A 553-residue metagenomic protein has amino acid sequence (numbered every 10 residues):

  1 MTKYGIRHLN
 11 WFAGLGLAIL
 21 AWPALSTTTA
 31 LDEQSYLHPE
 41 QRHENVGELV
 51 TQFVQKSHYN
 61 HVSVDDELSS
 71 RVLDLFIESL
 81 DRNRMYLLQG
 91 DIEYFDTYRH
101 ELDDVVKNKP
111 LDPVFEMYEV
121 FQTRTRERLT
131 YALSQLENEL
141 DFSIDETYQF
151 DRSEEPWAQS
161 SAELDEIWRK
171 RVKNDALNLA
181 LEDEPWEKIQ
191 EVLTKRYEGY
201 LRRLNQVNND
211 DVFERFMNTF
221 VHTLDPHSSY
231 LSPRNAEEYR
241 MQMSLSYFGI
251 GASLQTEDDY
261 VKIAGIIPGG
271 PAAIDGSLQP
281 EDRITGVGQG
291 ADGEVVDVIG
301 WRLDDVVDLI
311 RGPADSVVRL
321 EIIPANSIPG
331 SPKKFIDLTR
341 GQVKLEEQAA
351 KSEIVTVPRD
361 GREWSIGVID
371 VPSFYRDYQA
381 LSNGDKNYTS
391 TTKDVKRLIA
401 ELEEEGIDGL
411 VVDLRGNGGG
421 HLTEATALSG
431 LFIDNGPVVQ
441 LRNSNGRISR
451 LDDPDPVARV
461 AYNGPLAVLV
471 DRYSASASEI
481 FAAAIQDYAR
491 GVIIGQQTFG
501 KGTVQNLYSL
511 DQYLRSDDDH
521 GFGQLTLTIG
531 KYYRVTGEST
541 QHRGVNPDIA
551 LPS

Functional and structural regions predicted by a protein language model:
T2-A13: Bacterial N-terminal signal peptides that target proteins for export
A13-A24: Bacterial N-terminal signal peptides
T29-S35, G47-Y59, T97-E101, K195-G199 (+1 more regions): Acidic/histidine-rich, surface-exposed loop or edge segments in extracytoplasmic proteins
H38-P39, Q55-V64, R202-N209, D225-Y247 (+5 more regions): Cleft-lining beta-strand/loop regions that shape enzyme active-site pockets
T51-N60, L73-M85, H100-L111, E119-E137 (+12 more regions): Sec-exported extracytoplasmic/periplasmic mature domains
V64-F150, L201-T256, V317-R319, S327-S352: Extended, small/polar residue-biased N-terminal targeting/export presequences and adjacent propeptide/linker tracts
E78-S79, H100, V114, E119-T130 (+5 more regions): PDZ/PDZ-like domain segments forming the peptide/carboxylate-binding groove, activating on the N-terminal beta-strands
W186-K195, R534-S553: Conserved functional hotspot residues or short segments at active or partner-binding sites across diverse domains
